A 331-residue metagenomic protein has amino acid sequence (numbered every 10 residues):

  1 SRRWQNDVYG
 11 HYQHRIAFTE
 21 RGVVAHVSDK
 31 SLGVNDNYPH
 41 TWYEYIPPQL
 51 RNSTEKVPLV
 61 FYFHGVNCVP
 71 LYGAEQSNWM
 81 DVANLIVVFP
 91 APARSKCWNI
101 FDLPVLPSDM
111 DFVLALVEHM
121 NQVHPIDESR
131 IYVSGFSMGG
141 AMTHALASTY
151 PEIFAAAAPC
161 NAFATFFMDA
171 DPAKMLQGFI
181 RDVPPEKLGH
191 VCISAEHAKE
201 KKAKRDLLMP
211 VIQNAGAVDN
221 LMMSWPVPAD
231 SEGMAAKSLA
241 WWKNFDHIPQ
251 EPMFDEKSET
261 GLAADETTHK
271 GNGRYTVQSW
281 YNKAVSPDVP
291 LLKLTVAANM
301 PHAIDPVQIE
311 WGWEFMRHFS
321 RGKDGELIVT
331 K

Functional and structural regions predicted by a protein language model:
S1-L59, L85, F101, S134-L146 (+6 more regions): A domain-start/cap signature at the N-terminus of enzymes
P48-E55, N99-M138, S148-F154: Gly/Ser-rich "nucleophile elbow"/oxyanion-hole loop immediately N-terminal to the catalytic nucleophile in hydrolases
L59, F63-N121, T276, L294: Active-site machinery of serine-nucleophile hydrolases
E152-A164: A conserved short beta-strand
R205-V211, D288-L292: Short, proline-enriched alpha-helix->beta-strand connector loops that line the catalytic pocket of alpha/beta-hydrolase
Q213-A215: Short beta-strand/loop motif that positions the catalytic acidic residue of the alpha/beta-hydrolase fold
V218-M222, P301-A303: Acidic catalytic loop of the alpha/beta-hydrolase fold
